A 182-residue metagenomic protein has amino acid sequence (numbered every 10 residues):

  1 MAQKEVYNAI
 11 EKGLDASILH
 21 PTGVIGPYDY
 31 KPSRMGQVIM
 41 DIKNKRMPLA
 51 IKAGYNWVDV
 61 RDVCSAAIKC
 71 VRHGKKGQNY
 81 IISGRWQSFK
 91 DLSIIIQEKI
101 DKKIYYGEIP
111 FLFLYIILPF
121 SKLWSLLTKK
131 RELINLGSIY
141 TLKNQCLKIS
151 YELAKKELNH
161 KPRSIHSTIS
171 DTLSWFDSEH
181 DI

Functional and structural regions predicted by a protein language model:
M1-I18: Active-site Tyr-X1-5-Lys
M1-K4, K52-Y55, C64-I68, R72: C-terminal helical subdomain
V6, A154-K155: Structural element of the ATP-grasp superfamily
L14-M35: Flexible, glycine-rich beta-alpha linker
I18, W57, W86, K148: Short aromatic/basic micro-patch
V38-V58, D62: A conserved pocket-lining segment of Rossmann-fold NAD(P)-dependent short-chain dehydrogenase/reductase
A66-L133, K156, S164-I182: Mid/C-terminal beta-alpha module of Rossmann-like enzyme folds, strongest in SDR-family dehydrogenases/epimerases
F89, I134-S150: Active-site loop of classical SDR/Rossmann-like NAD(P)-dependent oxidoreductases, centered on the catalytic Tyr-X3-Lys
